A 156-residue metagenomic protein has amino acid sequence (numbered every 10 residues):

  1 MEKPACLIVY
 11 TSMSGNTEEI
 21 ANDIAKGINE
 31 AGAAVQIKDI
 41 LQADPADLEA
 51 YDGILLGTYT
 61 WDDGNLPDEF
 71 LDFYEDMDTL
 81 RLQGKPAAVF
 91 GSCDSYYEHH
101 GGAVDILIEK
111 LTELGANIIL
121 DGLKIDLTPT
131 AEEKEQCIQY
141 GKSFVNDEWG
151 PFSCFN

Functional and structural regions predicted by a protein language model:
E2-A5, N16-E19, D23, G27-A31 (+3 more regions): FMN-binding flavodoxin-like domain, especially the glycine-rich phosphate-binding loop
Y10-S14: Aromatic-flanked redox-active Cys/Sec active sites in thiol-based oxidoreductases, especially the WC-centered
